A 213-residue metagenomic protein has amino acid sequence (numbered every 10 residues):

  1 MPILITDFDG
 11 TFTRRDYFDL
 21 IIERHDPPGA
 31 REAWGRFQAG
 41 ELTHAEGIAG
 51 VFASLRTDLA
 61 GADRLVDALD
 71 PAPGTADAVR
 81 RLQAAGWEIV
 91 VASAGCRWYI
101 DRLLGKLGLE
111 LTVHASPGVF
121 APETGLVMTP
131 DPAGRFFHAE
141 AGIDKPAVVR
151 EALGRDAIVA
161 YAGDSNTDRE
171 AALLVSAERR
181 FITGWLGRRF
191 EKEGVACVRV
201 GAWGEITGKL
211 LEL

Functional and structural regions predicted by a protein language model:
M1-R56: Active-site neighborhood of HAD-like aspartate-dependent phosphohydrolases
L42-D77, A85-W87: Metal-dependent phosphoesterase signature
L65-A76, V91-C96, F136-E140: Conserved beta-strand/loop elements of the cytosolic catalytic core of P-type E1-E2 ATPases, chiefly in the P-domain
T75-G105, T112-V119, A172: Substrate-recognition element of Asp-dependent hydrolases with the DxDx(T/V) motif
S93-A94, A157-V198: Acidic, Mg2+-coordinating phosphoryl-transfer loop and its flanking beta/alpha structural elements, shared across
G108-P117, R179-G184, C197-G201: Short hydrophobic/aromatic-enriched beta-strand-loop microsegments
L109-A139: Histidine/lysine/aspartate-rich catalytic loop segments that bind and position anionic ligands
A139-T167: Conserved Lys-Pro-Asp/Glu-containing loop-to-beta segment of HAD-superfamily phosphomonoesterases, centered on
